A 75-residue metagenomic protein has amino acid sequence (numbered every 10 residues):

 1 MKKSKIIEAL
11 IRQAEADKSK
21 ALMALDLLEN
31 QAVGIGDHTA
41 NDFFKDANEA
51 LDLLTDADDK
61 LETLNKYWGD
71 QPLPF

Functional and structural regions predicted by a protein language model:
K2-F75: Extended, charge-rich alpha-helical interface modules
